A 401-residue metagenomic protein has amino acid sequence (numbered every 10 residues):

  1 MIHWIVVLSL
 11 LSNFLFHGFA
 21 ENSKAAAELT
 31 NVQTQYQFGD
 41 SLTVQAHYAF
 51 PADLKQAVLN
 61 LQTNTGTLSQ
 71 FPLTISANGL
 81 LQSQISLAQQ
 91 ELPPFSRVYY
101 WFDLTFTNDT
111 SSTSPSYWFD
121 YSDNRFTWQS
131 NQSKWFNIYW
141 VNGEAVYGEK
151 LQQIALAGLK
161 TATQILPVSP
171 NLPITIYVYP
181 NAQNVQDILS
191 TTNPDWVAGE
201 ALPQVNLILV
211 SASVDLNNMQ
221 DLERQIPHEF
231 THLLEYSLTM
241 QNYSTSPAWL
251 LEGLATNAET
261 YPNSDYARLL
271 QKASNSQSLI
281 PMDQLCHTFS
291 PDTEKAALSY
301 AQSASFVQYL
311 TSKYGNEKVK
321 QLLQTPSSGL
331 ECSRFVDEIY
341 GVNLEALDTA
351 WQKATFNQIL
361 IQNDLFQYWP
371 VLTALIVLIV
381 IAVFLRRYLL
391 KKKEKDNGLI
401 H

Functional and structural regions predicted by a protein language model:
I2-A20, T373-R387: Sec-dependent N-terminal signal peptides of Gram-positive bacterial secreted proteins and lipoproteins
L10, L15-W128: Glycan-association/targeting regions that enable binding to alpha-glucans and other polysaccharides
K55, V98, K134, L172 (+1 more regions): Residues that flank catalytic or metal-binding motifs in active/ligand-binding sites
V58, P173-T175, D348-A350: Residues at or immediately flanking beta-strands
F119-S130, N357-Y368: Short domain-boundary/entry signatures in modular proteins, especially in secreted/extracellular architectures
T127-Y243, P247, E331-F335: Juxtacatalytic substrate-recognition/specificity segment
D195, G199-L209, Q220-Q225, F230-L233 (+3 more regions): Acidic/His/Gly-enriched intrinsically disordered linker/tail segments that often contain short helix/coil "MoRF-like"
L360-H401: C-terminal single-pass membrane-anchor helix
